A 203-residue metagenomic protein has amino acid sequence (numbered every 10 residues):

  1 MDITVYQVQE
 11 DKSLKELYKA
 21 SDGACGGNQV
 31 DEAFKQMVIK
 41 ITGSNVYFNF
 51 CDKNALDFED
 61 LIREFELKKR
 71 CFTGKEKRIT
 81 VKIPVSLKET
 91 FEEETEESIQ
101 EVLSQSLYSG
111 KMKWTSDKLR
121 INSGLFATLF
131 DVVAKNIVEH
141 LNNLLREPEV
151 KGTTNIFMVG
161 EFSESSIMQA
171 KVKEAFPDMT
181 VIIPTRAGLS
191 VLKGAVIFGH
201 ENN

Functional and structural regions predicted by a protein language model:
M1-V5, Y108, H200-N203: Metal-dependent DNA phosphodiester-chemistry modules and their immediately adjacent helices/loops in DNA-processing
V5, Q9-E10, K19-K171: Gly/charged contiguous loops adjacent to phosphate- or pyrophosphate-bearing nucleotide/cofactor binding elements
K15-G23, F48, D178-P184: Short beta-alpha connecting loops at secondary-structure transitions that line or flank enzyme active sites
T42, A195-N202: Short, hydrophobic alpha-helical segments
L144, I182, E201-N203: Active-site phosphate-binding and catalytic loops of NTP-dependent enzymes
A170-V196: Conserved phosphate-binding/catalytic loops in two-lobed NTP-binding clefts
